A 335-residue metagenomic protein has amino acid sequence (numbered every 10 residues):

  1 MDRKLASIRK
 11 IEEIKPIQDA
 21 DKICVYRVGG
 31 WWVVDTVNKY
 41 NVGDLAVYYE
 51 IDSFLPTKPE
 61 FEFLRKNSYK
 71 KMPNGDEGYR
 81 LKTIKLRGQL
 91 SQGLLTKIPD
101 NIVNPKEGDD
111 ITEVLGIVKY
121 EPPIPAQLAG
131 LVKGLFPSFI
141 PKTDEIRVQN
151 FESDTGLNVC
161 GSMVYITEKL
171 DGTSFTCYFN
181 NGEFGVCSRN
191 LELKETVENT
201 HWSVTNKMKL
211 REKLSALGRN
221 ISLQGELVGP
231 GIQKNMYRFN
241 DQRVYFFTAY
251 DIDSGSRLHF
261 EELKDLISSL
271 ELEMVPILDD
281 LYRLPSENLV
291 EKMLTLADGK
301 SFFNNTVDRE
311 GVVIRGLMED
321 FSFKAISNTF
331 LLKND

Functional and structural regions predicted by a protein language model:
M1-D335: Core nucleotide-handling region used for phosphoryl-transfer chemistry
